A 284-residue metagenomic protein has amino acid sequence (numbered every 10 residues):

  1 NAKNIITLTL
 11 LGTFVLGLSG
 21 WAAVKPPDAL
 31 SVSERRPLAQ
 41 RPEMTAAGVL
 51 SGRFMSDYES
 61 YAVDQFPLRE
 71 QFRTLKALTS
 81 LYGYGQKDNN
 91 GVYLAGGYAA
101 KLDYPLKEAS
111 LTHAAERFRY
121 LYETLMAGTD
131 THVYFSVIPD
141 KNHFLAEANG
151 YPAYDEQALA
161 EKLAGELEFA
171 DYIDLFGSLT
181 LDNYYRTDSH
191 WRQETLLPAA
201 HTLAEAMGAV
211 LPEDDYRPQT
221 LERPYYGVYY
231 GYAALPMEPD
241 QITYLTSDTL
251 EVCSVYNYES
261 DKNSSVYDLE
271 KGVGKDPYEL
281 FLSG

Functional and structural regions predicted by a protein language model:
N1-G284: Extracellular glycan-modifying ectodomains
